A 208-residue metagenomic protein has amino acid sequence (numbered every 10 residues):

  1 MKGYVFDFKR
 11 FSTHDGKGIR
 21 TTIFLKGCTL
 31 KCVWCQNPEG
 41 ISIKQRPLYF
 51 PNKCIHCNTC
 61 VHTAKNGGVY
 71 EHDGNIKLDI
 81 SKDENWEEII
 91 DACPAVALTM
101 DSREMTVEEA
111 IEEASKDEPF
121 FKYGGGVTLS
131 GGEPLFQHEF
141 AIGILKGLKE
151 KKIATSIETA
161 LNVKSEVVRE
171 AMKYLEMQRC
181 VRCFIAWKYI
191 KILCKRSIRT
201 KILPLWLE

Functional and structural regions predicted by a protein language model:
M1: Iron-sulfur (Fe-S) cluster-binding modules
V5-T59, K77-D83: N-terminal pre-triad scaffold of radical SAM enzymes
F8, P38, V96, D101 (+3 more regions): Fold-independent oxyanion-binding glycine-rich loops and adjacent beta-strand/coil segments at enzyme active sites
T22-F24, Y70, T128, S156: Short, conserved beta-strand segments within well-ordered enzyme catalytic domains that often line or immediately flank
V33-G40, T59-N75, E88-R103: Iron-sulfur cluster-binding cysteine motifs and their immediate structural context in ferredoxin-like electron-transfer
Y70-L78, N85-I89, L98-E109, E113-F121 (+1 more regions): Fe-S ferredoxin-like electron-transfer domains and their immediately adjacent linker/connector regions across
E108-E208: Conserved AdoMet/S-adenosylmethionine-binding subsite of the radical SAM
